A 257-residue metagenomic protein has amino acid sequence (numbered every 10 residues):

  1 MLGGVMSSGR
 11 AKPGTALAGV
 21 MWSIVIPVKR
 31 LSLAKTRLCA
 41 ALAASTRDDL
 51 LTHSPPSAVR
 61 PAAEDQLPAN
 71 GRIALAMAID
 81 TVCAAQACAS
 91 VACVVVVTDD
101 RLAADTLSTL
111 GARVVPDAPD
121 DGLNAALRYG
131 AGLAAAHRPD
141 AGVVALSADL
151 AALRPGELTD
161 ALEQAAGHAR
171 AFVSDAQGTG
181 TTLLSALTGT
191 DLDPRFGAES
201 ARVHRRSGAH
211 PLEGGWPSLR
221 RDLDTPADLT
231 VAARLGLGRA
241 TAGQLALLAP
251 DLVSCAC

Functional and structural regions predicted by a protein language model:
M1-G19, A43-A69, A136-P139: Intrinsically disordered, low-complexity terminal tails and inter-domain linkers enriched for S/T/G/P/D/E
S8, A16-L42: N-terminal nucleotide-binding beta1-loop-alpha1 segment
R72-V91: A short, N-terminal amphipathic alpha-helix
V91-R113: Acidic donor-binding segment of Leloir-type glycosyltransferases
T106-G142, S200-V203: Short phosphate-binding loop-to-helix
P155-Q177: Conserved donor-nucleotide/metal-binding helix-loop-beta segment in metal-dependent transferases, i.e., the alpha-helix
T182-A209: Short, glycine-/small-residue-rich phosphate/pyrophosphate-handling segment
E199, V203-C257: Conserved alpha/beta core of the MobA/IspD/sugar-nucleotide pyrophosphorylase nucleotidyltransferase superfamily
